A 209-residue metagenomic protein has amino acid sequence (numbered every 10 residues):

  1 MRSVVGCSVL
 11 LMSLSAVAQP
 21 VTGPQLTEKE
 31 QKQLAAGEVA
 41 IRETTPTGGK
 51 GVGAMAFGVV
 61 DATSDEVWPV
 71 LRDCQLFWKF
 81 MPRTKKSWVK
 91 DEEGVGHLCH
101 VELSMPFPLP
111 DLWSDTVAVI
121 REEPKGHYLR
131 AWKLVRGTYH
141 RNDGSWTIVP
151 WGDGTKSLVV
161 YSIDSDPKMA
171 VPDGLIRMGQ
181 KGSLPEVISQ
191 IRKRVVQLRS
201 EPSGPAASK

Functional and structural regions predicted by a protein language model:
M1-C7: Bacterial N-terminal signal peptides that target proteins for export
S13-S15: N-terminal signal peptide c-region/cleavage motif recognized by signal peptidases
A18-G94, D153, P185-E186, Q190 (+1 more regions): Hydrophobic ligand-binding cavity/cleft-lining segments
E38-A40, K133-P185: Beta-strand/loop substructures that line and gate deep hydrophobic ligand-binding cavities in soluble
M55-G58, K86-V89, L103-M105, W113-E122 (+1 more regions): Hydrophobic/aromatic beta-strand elements that line small-molecule binding cavities or substrate pockets in beta-rich
V60-S64, L103-F107, I120-P124, R136-T138 (+2 more regions): Beta-strand elements of well-folded, non-transmembrane domains
D61-D65, V89-V95, I120-Y128, T147-L158: A short, structured loop/turn motif at beta-sheet edges
K193-K209: Short, highly charged C-terminal tails/helix-capping segments
